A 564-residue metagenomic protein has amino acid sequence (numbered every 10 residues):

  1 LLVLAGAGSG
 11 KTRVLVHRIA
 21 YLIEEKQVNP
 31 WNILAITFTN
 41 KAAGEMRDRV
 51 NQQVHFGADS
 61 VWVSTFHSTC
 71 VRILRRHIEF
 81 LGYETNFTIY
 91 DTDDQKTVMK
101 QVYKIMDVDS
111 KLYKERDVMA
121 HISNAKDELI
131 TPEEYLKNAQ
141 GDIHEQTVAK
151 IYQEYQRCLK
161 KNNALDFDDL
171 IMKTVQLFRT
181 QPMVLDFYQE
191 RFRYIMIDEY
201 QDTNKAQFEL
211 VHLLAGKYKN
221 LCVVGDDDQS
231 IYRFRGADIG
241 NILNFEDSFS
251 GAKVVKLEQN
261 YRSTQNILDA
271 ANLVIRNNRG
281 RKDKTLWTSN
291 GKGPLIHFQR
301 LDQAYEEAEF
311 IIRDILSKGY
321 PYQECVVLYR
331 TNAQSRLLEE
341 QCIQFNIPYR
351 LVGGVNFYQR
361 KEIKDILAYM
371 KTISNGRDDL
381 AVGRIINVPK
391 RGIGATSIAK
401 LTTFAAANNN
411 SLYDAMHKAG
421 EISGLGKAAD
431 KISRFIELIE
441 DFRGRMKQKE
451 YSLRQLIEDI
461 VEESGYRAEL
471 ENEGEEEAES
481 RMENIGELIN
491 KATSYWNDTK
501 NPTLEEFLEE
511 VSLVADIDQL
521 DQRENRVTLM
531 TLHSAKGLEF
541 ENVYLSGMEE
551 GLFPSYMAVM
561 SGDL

Functional and structural regions predicted by a protein language model:
L1, G6-S9, I19-Y194, Y218-K219 (+14 more regions): A basic/glycine-biased coupling hinge at the interface between accessory DNA-binding modules
A7, F192-T203, Q207, D227-D228 (+3 more regions): Conserved Walker B
S9-T12, Q201-G280, K284-S289, T403-A406 (+2 more regions): Conserved helicase motor core of SF1/SF2 NTP-dependent helicases
T12-L15, I78, S250-K253, E258-P348 (+2 more regions): Helicase P-loop NTPase motor core
I36, T88-T92, V108-R116, N138-E145 (+14 more regions): Conserved phosphate/pyrophosphate-binding and hydrolysis machinery centered on Walker-type P-loop NTPases, extending
T69-H77, D228-R235, R262-S263, L351-S374 (+1 more regions): Short alpha-helix plus adjacent loop in nuclease-associated cores
N138-G141, P321, S335-I347, R360 (+1 more regions): Conserved helicase C-terminal RecA-like lobe
